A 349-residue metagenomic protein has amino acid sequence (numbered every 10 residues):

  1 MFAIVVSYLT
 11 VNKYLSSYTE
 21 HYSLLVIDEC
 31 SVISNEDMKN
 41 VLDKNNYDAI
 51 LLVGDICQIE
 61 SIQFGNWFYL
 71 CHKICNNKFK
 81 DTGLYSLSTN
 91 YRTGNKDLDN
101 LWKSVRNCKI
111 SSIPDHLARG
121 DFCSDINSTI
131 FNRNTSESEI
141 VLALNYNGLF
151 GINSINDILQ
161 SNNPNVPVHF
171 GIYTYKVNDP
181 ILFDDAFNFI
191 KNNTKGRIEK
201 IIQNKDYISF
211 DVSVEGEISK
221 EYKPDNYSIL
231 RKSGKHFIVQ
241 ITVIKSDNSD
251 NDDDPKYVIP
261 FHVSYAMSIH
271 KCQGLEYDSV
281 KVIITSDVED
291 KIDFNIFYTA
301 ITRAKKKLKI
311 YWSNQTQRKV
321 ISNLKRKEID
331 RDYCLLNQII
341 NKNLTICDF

Functional and structural regions predicted by a protein language model:
M1-E20, M267: Inter-Walker segment of RecA-like/P-loop motor cores
K13-S23, M38-D48, C272, E276-Y277: Short basic/glycine-enriched coil/helix segment immediately N-terminal to the Walker B
Y22, N46-A49, F79-Y85, E137 (+2 more regions): Short glycine-/polar-rich loops that comprise or flank the Walker A/P-loop and associated switch/sensor motifs
D28-E29, G54: Walker B catalytic acidic pair
V32-S34, I59-E60: Catalytic P-loop NTPase motifs of RecA-like helicase/translocase cores
V53, C57-K191, K195-Q203, D211-S213 (+3 more regions): Conserved helicase motor core of P-loop NTPases
P164-Y298: Conserved nucleotide-binding/hydrolysis modules and their immediate coupling elements across P-loop/ASCE NTPase motors
S279, I284-F349: Helicase C-terminal subdomain and adjacent C-terminal extension
